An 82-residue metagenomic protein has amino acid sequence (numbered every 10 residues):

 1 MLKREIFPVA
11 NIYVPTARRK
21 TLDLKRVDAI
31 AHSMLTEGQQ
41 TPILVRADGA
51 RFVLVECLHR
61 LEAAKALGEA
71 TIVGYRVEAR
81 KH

Functional and structural regions predicted by a protein language model:
M1-E78: Short, charged/polar connector segments at secondary-structure boundaries
H82: Short, charged recognition helix plus adjacent turn of helix-turn-helix-like nucleic-acid-binding domains
